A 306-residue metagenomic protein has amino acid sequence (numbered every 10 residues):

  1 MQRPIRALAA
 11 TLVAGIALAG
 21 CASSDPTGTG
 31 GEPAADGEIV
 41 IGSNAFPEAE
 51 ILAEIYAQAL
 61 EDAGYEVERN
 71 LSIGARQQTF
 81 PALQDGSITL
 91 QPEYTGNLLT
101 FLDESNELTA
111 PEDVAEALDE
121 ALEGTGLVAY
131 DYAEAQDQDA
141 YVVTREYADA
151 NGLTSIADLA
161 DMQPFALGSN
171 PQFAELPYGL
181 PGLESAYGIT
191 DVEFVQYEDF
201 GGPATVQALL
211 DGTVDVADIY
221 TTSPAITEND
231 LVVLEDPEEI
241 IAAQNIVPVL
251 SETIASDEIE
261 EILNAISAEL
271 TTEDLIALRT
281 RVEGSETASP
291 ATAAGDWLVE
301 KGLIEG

Functional and structural regions predicted by a protein language model:
M1-A19: Sec-dependent bacterial lipoprotein signal peptides
G20-A34: Bacterial lipoprotein signal-peptidase II cleavage site
D36-N70, E134-G202, A288-T292: Bilobed "Venus flytrap"/periplasmic-binding protein-like clamshell domains and structurally analogous long
E38, E48, A174, E261-G306: An extracytoplasmic/periplasmic, membrane-proximal ligand-sensing/linker region
L83-Q84, L159, V206-L210: Hydrophobic residues within well-ordered alpha-helices
N97, E107-T109, A166-A255: Pocket-lining segment of extracytoplasmic ligand-binding domains
L102-Y130, A225-E238: Ligand-binding "clamshell"
D139-D149, Q244-D257: A bilobed periplasmic-binding-protein/Venus flytrap-type ligand-binding module shared by bacterial periplasmic
